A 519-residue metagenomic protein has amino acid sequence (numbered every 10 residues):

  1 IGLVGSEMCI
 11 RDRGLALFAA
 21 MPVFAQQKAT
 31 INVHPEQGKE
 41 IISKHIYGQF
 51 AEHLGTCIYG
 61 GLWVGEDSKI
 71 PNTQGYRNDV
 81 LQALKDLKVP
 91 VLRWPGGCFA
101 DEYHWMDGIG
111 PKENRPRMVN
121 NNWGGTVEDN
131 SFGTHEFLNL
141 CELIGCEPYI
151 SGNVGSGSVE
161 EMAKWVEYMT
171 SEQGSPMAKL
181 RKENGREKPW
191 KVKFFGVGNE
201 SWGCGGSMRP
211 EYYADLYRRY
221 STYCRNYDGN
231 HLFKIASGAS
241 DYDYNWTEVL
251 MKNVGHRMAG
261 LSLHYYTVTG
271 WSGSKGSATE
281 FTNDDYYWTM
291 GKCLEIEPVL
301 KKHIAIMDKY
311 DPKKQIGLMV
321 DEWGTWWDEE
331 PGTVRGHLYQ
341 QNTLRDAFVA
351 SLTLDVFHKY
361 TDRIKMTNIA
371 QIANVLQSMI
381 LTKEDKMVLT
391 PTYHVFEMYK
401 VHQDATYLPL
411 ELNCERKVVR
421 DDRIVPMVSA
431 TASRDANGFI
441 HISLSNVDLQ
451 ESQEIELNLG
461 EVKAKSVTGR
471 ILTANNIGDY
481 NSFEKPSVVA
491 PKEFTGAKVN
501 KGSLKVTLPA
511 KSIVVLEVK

Functional and structural regions predicted by a protein language model:
I1-D12: Single conserved hydrophobic/aromatic residue that forms the stacking wall/gate of nucleotide- or nucleobase-binding
C9, K275, V418-R420: Intrinsically disordered, low-complexity coil segments
R11-A20: Bacterial N-terminal signal peptides
F24-G260, C293-E297, K301-K519: Non-catalytic accessory regions flanking glycosidase/transglycosidase catalytic cores in CAZymes
L263: Histidine-centered catalytic micro-motifs
Y266-Y287, T333-V334: Active-site His/acidic residue clusters
